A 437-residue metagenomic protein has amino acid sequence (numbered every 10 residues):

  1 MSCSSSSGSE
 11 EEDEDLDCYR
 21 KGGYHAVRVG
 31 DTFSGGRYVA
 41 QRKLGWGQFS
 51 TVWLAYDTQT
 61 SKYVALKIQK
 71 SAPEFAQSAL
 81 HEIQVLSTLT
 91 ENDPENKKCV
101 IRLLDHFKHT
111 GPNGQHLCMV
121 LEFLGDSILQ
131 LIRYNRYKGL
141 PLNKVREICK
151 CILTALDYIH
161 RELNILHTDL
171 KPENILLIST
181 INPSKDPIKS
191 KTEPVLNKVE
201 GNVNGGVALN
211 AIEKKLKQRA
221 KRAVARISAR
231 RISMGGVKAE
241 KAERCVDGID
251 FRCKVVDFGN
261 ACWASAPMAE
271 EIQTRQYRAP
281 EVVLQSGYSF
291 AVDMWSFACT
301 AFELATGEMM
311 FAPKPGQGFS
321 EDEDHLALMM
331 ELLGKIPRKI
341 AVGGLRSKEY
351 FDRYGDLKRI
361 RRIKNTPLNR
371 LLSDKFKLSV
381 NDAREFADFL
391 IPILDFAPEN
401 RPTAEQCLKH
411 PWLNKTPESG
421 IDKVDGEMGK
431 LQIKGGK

Functional and structural regions predicted by a protein language model:
A40-Q48, V52: Protein kinase glycine-rich loop
E91-K108: Conserved HxN/HPN-centered segment at the entrance to the catalytic loop of eukaryotic protein kinase-like domains
L104-G114, G259-S265, M330-I391: C-terminal lobe substrate-recognition/regulatory segment of protein kinase catalytic domains
Q115-C118, F123-S184, S190, L196-N210 (+5 more regions): Conserved alphaE helix
I181-K189, E399-K437: Regulatory extensions flanking the kinase catalytic core
W263-A264, E281-V292: Conserved end of the kinase activation segment
M268-Q285: Conserved activation segment of eukaryotic-like protein kinases, specifically the C-terminal portion of the activation
